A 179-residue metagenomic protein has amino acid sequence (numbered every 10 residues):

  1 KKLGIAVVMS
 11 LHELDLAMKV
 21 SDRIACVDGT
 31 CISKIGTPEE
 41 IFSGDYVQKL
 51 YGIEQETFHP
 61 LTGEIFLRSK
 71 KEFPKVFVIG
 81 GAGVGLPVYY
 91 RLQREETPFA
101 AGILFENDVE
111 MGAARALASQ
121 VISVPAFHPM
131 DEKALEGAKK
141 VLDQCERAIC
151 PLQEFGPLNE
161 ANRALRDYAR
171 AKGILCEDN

Functional and structural regions predicted by a protein language model:
K1-L3: Helical segment within the ABC ATPase nucleotide-binding domain
L11-H12: H-loop/switch region of ABC-family ATPase nucleotide-binding domains
A17-K19: A short, surface-exposed alpha-helical micro-motif characterized by mixed small hydrophobic and charged/polar residues
A25, G29-E40: Conserved switch/coupling elements of ABC/ABC-like ATPase nucleotide-binding domains
Y51-E132, C150-P151, G156-N159, E177-D178: ABC ATPase nucleotide-binding domains
E132-V141: A short, acidic, amphipathic alpha-helical segment used as a generic capping/interface helix at domain edges
E160-L175: A short, gly/pro- and small-residue-rich
